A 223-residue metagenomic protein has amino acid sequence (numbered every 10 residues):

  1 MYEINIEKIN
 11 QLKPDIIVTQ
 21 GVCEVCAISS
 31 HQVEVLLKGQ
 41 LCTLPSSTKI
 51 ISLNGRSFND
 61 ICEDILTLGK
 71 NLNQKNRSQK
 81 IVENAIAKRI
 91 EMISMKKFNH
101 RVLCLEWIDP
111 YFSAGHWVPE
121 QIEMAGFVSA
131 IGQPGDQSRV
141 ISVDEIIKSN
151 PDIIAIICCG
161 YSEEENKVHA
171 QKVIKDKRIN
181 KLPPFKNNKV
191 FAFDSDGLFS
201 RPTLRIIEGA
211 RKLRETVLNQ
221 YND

Functional and structural regions predicted by a protein language model:
M1-D223: N-terminal ligand-binding lobe of clamshell/alpha-beta domains
